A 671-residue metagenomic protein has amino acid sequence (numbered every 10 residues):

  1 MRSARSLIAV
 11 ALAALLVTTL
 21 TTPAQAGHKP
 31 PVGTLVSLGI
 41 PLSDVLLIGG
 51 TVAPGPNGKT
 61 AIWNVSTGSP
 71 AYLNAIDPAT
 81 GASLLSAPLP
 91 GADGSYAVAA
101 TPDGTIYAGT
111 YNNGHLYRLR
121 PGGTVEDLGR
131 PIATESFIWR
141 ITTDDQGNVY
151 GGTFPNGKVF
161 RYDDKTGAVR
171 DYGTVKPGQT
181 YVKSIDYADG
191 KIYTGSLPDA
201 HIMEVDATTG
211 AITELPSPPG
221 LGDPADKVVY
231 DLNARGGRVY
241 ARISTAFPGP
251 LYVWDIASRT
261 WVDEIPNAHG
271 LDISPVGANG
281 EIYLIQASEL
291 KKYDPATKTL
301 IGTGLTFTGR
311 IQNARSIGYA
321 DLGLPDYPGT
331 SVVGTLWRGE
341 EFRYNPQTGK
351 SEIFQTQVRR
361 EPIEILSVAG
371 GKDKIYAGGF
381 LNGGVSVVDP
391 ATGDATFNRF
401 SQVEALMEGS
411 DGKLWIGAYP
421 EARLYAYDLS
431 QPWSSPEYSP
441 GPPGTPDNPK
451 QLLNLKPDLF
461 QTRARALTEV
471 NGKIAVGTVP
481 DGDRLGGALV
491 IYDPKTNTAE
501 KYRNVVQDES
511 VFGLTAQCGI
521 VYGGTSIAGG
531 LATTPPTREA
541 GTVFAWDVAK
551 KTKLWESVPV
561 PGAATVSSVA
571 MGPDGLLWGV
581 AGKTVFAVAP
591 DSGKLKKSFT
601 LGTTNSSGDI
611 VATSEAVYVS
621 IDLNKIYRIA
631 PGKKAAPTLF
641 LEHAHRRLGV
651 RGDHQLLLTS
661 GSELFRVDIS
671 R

Functional and structural regions predicted by a protein language model:
L38-A71, D93-Y96: Beta-strand-rich domains and repeat architectures in extracellular enzymes and scaffolds, especially beta-propellers
G39-V45, S86-G91, G129-T134, G173-P177 (+10 more regions): Surface loop/turn motifs at the tips and blade-to-blade linkers of beta-strand repeat domains
D44-A53, A92-A99, E135-T142, Q179-D186 (+10 more regions): Repeated scaffold domains used in trafficking and secretory/extracellular systems, primarily beta-propellers
A61-N64, T105-A108, N148-G151, K191-T194 (+10 more regions): Conserved beta-propeller blade signature
G68, N112, P155, P198 (+10 more regions): Residue-level signature of beta-propeller blades and closely related beta-rich strand-turn architectures in secreted
D77-G81, L119-G123, D163-G167, D206-G210 (+10 more regions): Short loop/turn segments that connect beta-strands within beta-propeller blades
V476-G486, G524-A540: Short, conserved, GDST-rich strand-edge loop motifs in beta-rich repeat architectures
E642-R671: Blade-level signature of beta-propeller repeat domains, shared across WD40, Kelch, NHL, RCC1 and BNR/Asp-box propellers
